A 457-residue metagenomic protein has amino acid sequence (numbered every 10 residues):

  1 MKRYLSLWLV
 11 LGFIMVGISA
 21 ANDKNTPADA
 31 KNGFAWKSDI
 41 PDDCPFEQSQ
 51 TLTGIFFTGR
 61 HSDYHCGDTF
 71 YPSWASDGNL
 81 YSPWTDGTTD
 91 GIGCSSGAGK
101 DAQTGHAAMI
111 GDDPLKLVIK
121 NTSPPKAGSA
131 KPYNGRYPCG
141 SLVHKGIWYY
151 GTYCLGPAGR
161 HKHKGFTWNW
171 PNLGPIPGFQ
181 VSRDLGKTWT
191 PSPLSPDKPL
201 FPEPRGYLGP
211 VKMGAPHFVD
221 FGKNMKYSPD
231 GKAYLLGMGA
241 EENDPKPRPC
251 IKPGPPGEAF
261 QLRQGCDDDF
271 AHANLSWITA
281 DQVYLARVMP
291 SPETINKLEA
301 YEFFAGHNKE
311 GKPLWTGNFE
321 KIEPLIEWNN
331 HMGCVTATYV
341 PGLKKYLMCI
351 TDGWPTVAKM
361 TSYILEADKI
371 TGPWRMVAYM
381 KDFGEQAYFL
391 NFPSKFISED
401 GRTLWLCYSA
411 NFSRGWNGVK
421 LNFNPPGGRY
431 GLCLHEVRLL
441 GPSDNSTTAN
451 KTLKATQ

Functional and structural regions predicted by a protein language model:
S6-G17: Bacterial N-terminal signal peptides
D29-S62, S73-P132, T152-P196: Beta-propeller domains
D63-S76, A130-Y149, P157-G159, L208-G231 (+2 more regions): Structural signature of eukaryotic scaffold interfaces centered on beta-propeller domains
M109, S182-R183, S228, V288 (+1 more regions): Conserved Ser/Thr-centered positions that define the repeating blades of beta-propeller domains
K116-P124, W189-P202, I295-K321, R375-K381 (+1 more regions): Beta-propeller fold detector
C154-G231, L236-A273: Asp-box/WD-like beta-propeller blade repeats and closely related beta-sheet repeat scaffolds
N329-T371, R375-A378: Loop/turn-rich, solvent-exposed surfaces of beta-rich toroidal or solenoidal domains
T371-S398: Conserved blade-ending motifs and adjacent loop-strand segments that build the rim/top face of beta-propeller domains
